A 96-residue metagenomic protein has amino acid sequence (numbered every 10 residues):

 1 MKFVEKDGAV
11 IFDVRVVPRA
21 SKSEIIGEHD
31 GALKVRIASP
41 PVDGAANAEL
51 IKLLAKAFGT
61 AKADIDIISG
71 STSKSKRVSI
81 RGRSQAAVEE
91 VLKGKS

Functional and structural regions predicted by a protein language model:
M1-K52, T60-K62, D66-S71, K76-S96: Contiguous, often N-terminal, cationic amphipathic patches that form binding interfaces
A55: The alpha-helix within a helix-turn-helix
